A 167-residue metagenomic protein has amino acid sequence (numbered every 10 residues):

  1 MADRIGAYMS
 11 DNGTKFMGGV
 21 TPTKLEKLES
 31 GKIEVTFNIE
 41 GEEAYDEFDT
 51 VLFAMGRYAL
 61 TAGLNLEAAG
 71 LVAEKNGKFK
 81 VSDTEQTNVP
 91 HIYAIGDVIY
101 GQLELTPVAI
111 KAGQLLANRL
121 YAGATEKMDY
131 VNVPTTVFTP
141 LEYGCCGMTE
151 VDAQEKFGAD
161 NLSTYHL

Functional and structural regions predicted by a protein language model:
M1-E43, Q102-I110, L120-D152: Rossmann-like dinucleotide-binding cores of NAD(P)H-dependent redox enzymes
D11-G13, G70, F157: Glycine-centered loop/turn motif at secondary-structure junctions
G13, M17, L60-G63, E74-K75 (+2 more regions): Proline-centered turn/helix-capping motifs that create local helix->coil transitions or kinks
K15-M17, D46, Y93, S163-Y165: General small-molecule cofactor/ligand-binding pocket signal
G19, N76, Y165-L167: Conserved beta-strand termini and adjacent loop/short-helix elements that scaffold enzyme active sites in alpha/beta
D46-A122: FAD-site-proximal beta/loop scaffold in flavoenzymes
A59, A73, T136-C146, H166-L167: Flavin (FAD/FMN) cofactor-binding core of flavoprotein oxidoreductases
Q154-L167: Cytosolic Rossmann-like ligand/nucleotide-binding regulatory domains
